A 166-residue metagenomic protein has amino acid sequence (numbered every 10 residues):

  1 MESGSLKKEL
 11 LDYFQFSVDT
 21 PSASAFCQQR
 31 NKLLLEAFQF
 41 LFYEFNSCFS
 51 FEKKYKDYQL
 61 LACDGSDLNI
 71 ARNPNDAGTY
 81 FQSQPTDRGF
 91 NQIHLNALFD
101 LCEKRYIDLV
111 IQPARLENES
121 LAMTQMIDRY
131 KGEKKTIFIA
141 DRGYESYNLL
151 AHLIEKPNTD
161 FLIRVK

Functional and structural regions predicted by a protein language model:
M1-K166: Conserved, well-structured functional cores that handle cations and Mg-NTP chemistry
